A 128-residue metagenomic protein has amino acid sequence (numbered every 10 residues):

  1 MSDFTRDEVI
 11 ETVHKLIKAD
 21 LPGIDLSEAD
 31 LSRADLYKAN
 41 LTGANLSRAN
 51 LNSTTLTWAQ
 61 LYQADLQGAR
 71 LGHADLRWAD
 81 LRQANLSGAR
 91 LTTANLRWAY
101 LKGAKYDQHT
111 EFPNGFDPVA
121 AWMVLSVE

Functional and structural regions predicted by a protein language model:
M1-E128: Tandem repeat scaffolds
